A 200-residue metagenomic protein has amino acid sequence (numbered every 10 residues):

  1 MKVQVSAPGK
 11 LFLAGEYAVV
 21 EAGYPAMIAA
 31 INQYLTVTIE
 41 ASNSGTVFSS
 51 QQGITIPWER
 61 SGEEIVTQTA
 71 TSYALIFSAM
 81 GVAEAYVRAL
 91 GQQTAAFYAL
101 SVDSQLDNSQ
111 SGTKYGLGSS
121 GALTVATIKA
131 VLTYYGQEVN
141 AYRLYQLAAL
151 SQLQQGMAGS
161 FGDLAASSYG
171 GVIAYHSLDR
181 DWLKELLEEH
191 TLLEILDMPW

Functional and structural regions predicted by a protein language model:
M1-S119, K129-V139, G170: ATP-binding N-lobe of GHMP and related small-molecule kinases
K2, P8, V19-A30, V47-S50 (+1 more regions): ATP-dependent small-molecule kinase catalytic core of the GHMP/sugar-kinase superfamily and closely related
T124-T127: Intrinsically disordered, low-complexity acidic/Ser/Pro/Gln-rich regions of eukaryotic scaffold/adaptor proteins
